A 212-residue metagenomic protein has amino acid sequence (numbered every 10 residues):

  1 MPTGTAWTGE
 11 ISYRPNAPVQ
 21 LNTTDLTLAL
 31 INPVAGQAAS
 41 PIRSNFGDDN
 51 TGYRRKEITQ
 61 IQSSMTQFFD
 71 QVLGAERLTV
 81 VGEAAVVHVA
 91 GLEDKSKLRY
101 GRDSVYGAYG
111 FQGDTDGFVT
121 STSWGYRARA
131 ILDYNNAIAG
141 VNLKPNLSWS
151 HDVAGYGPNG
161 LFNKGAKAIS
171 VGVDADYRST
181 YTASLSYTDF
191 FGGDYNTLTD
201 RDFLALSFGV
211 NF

Functional and structural regions predicted by a protein language model:
M1, S64-T66, R129-I131, S148 (+2 more regions): Outer-membrane beta-barrel architecture
M1-G4, D70-V80, N135-K144, R178-T180: Short loop/turn motifs that connect adjacent beta-strands in outer-membrane beta-barrel proteins
G9-I11, V80-G82, P145-L147, V173 (+2 more regions): Membrane-embedded beta-strand positions of outer-membrane beta-barrel proteins
Y13-A17, Q67-F69, A84-A90, L132-N136 (+3 more regions): Transmembrane beta-strands of outer-membrane beta-barrel pores
Q20-L26, L92-R99, G155-K164, D194-R201: Outer-membrane beta-barrel translocator domains and adjoining extracellular loop/strand segments of Gram-negative
Q20-T51, G91-T115: Solvent-exposed loop segments that connect transmembrane elements
F46-R54, Q112-G117, G155-N159, G192-N196: Extracellular loop and loop/strand-boundary signature of outer-membrane beta-barrel proteins
D200-F212: Outer-membrane beta-barrel "beta-signal"
